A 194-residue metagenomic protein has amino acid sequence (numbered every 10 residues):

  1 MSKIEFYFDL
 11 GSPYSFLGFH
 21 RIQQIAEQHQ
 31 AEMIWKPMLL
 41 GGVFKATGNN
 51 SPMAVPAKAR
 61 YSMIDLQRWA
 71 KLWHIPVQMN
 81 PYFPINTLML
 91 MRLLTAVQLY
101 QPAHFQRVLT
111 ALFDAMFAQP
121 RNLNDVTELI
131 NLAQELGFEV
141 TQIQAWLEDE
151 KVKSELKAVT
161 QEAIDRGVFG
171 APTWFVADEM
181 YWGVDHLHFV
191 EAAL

Functional and structural regions predicted by a protein language model:
M1-I4, A54-P56: Amphipathic repeat-derived elements
K3-E5, G11-A31, L99, A103 (+2 more regions): C-terminal cap of thioredoxin/glutaredoxin-like
L10, F16-M116: Structural alpha/beta surface segment adjacent to cysteine/selenocysteine redox centers across thiol/disulfide enzymes
